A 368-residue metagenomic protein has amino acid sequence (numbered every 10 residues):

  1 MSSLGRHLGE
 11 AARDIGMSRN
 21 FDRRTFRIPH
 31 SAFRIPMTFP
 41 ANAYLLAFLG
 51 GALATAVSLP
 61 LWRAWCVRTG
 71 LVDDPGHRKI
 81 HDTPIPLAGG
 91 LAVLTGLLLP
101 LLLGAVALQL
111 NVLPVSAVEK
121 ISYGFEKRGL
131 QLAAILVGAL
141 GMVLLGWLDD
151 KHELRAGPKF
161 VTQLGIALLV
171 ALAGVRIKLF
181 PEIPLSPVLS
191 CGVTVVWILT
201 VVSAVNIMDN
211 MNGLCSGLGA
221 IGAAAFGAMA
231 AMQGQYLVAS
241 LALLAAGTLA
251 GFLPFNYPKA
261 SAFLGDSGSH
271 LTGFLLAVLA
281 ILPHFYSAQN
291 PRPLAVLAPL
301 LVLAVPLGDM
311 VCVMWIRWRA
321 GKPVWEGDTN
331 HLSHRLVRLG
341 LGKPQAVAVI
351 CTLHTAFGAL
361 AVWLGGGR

Functional and structural regions predicted by a protein language model:
M1-T38: Intrinsic disorder/low-complexity segments
T38-G70, L94-L144, C191-A204, L214-R368: Alpha-helical transmembrane segments
D74-A88, S261: Juxtamembrane helix-capping/reentrant segments at transmembrane boundaries
Q131, V143, L168-R176: Mid-bilayer segments of alpha-helical transmembrane spans in multi-pass integral membrane proteins that mediate
K151-P158, R319: Interfacial helix-loop-helix linkers and transmembrane-helix boundary segments in multi-pass membrane proteins
H152, L179-V188: Membrane interface segments of multi-pass transport proteins and intramembrane proteases
F160-G165: Hydrophobic mid-bilayer segments of alpha-helices in multi-pass membrane transport proteins, especially secondary
